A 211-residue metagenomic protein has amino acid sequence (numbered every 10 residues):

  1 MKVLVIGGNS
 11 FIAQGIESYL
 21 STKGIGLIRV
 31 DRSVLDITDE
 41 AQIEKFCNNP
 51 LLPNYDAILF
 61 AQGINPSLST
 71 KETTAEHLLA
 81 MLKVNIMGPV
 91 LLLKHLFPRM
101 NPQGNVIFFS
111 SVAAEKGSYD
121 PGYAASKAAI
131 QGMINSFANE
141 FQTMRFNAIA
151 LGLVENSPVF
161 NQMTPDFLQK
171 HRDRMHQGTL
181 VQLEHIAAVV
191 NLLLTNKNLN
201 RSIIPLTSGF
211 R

Functional and structural regions predicted by a protein language model:
N9, A13-S18: N-terminal Rossmann NAD(P)H-binding glycine-rich loop of SDR-like oxidoreductase domains
A61-S67, G209: Conserved NAD(P)H cofactor-binding loop of Rossmann-fold oxidoreductase domains
S69-T70, H77-L82, F160, H171: Substrate-binding pocket helix/loop in short-chain dehydrogenase/reductase
N105-A129, I134-Q142, L153: Catalytic loop of short-chain dehydrogenase/reductase
Q131, E140-N156, N198-L206: Conserved Rossmann-fold SDR core element
L151-R174: A glycine/serine/threonine-rich, flexible loop-to-helix segment that serves as the NAD(P) cofactor-binding "lid"
Q182-T207: C-terminal substrate-recognition "lid" of short-chain dehydrogenase/reductases
